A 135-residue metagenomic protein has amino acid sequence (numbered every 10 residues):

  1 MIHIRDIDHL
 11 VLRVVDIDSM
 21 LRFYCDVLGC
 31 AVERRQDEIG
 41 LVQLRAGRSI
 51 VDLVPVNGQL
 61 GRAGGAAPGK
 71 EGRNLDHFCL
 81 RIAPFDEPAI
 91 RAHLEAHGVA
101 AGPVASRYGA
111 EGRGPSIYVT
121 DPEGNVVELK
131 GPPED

Functional and structural regions predicted by a protein language model:
I2-I4, K70-R73: Short, flexible turn/loop "capping" segments at secondary-structure junctions
D8, I39-G40, D76, P115: Residue-level marker for the onset of beta-strands and adjacent loop->beta junctions in well-ordered domains
L12-G58: Core segments of cupin and vicinal oxygen chelate
V14-D18, R73-N74, F78-V126: Vicinal oxygen chelate
D37-I39, Y108-G109, P133: Conserved beta-strand edge residues that scaffold enzyme active sites
L44-G47, V119-P122, P132: Active-site beta-strand termini and strand-to-loop segments that position acidic
D52-V54, Y118, E128: Conserved beta-strand in the GNAT
Q59, P133-D135: A short acidic/small-residue loop/turn micro-motif
